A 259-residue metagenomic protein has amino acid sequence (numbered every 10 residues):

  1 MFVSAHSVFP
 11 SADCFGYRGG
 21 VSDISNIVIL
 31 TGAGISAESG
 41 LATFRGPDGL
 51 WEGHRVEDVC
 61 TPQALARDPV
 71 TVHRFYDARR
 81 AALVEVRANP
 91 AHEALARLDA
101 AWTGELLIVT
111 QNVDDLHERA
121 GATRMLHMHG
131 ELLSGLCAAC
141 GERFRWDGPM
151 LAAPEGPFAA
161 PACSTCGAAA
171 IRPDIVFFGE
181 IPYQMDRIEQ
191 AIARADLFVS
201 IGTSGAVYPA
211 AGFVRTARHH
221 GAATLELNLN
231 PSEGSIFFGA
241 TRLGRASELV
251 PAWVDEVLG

Functional and structural regions predicted by a protein language model:
M1-V8: Extreme N-terminal basic, low-complexity initiation segments that serve as generic localization/processing leaders
F2, D13-G259: Conserved catalytic core of sirtuin-type NAD+-dependent deacylases
